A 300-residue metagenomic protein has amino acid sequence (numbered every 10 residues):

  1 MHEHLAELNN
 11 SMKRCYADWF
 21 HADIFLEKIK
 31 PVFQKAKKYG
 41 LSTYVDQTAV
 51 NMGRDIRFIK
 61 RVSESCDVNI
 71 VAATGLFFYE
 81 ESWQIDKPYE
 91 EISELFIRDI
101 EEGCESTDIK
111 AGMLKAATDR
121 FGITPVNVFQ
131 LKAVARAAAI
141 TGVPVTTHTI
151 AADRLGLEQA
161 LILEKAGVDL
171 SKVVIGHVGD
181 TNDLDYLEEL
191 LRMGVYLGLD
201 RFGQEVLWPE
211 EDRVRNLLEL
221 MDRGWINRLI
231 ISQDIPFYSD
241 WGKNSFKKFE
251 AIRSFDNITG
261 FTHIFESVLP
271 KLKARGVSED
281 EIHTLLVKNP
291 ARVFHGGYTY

Functional and structural regions predicted by a protein language model:
M1-L8, R14-N69, E90-K110: Alpha-helical scaffold segments that flank or form the walls of functional sites
H2, Y44, A138, L197 (+3 more regions): Divalent metal-coordination and catalytic microenvironments
E3-L26, T74-S93, T107-K110, I235-L269: Active-site gating loops and adjacent loop-to-helix segments of metal-dependent hydrolytic enzymes
N9-K13, I56, L155-L161, D183-L191 (+4 more regions): Histidine/acidic-residue-rich catalytic or RNA/ligand-binding cores of hydrolases and nuclease-related proteins
Q47, T146, R201, W225-F249 (+2 more regions): Short acidic/histidine-rich active-site segments
R61-E64, N69-T141, Y196, G203-V206: Active-site gating/metal-coordination segments in enzymes
A139-D222, R228-L229: Catalytic pocket-lining loop regions of alpha/beta-barrel enzymes, especially the amidohydrolase/enolase/GH5 lineages
D256-Y300: Mid-to-C-terminal alpha-helical segments outside catalytic/metal-binding sites
